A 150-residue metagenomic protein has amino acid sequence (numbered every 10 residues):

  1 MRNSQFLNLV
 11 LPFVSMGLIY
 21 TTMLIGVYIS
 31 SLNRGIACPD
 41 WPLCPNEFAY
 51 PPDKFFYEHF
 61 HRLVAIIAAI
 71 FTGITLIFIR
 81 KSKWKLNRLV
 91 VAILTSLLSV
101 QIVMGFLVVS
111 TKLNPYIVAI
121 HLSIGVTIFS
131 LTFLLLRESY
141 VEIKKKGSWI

Functional and structural regions predicted by a protein language model:
M1-I150: Polytopic transmembrane helical bundles with strong interfacial aromatic enrichment
